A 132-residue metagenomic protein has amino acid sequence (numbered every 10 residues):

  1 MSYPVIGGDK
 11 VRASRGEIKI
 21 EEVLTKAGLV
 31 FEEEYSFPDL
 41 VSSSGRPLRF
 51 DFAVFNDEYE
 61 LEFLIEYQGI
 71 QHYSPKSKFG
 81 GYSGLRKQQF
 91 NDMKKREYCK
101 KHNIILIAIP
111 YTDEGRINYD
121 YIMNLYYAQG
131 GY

Functional and structural regions predicted by a protein language model:
M1-Y132: Nucleic-acid endo/exonuclease domains
